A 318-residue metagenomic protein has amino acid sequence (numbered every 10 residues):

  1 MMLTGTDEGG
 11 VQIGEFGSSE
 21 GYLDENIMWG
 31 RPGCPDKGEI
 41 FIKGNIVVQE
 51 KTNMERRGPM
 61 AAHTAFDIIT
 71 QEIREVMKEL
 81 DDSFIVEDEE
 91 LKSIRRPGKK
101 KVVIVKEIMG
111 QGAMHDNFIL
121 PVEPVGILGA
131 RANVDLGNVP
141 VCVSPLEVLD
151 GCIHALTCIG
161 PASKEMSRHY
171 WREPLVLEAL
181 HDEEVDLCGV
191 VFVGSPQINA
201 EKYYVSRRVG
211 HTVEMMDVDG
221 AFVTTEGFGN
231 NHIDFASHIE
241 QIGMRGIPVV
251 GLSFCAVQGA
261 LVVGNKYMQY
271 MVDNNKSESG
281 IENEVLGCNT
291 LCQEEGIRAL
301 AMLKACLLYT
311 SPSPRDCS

Functional and structural regions predicted by a protein language model:
M1-P174, E178, D182-R207, N231: Metallocofactor- and cofactor-centric catalytic cores in central/energy metabolism, strongly enriched
M109-Q111, T224-D234, C255-Q258: Gly/Ser/Thr-rich loops at beta-strand to alpha-helix junctions that form or flank small-molecule/cofactor-binding
D217-V218: Proline-aspartate-enriched helix->loop->beta-strand connector
H232-S253: Short acidic, glycine/proline-enriched helix-loop-strand junctions
V257-V272: Glycine-rich, charge-decorated loop segments at or immediately adjacent to ligand/cofactor-binding or catalytic sites
N275-L303: Extended, charge-rich low-complexity interaction segments
Y309-S318: Single conserved hydrophobic/aromatic residue that forms the stacking wall/gate of nucleotide- or nucleobase-binding
